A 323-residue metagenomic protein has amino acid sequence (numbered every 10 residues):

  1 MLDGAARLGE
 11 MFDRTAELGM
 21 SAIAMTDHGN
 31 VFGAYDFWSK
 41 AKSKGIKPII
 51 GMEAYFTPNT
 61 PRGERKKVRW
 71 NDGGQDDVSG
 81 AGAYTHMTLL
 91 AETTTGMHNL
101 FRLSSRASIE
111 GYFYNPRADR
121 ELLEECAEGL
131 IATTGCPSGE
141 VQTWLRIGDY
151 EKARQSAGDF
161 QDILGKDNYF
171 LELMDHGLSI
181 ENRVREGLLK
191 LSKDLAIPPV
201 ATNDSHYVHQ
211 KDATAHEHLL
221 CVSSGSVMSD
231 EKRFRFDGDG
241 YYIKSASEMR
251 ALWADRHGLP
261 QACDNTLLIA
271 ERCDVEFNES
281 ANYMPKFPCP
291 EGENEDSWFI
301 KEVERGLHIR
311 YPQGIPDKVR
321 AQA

Functional and structural regions predicted by a protein language model:
M1-A323: Phosphodiester-processing cores and adjacent nucleic acid-binding clamps
